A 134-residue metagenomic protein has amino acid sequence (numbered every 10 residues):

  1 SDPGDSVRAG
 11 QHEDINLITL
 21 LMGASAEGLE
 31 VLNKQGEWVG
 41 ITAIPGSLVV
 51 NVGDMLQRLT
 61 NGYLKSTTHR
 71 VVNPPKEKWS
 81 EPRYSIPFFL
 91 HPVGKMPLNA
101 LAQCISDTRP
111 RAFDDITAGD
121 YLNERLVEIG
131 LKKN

Functional and structural regions predicted by a protein language model:
S1-N134: C-terminal flanking tails of non-heme Fe-dependent oxygenases
